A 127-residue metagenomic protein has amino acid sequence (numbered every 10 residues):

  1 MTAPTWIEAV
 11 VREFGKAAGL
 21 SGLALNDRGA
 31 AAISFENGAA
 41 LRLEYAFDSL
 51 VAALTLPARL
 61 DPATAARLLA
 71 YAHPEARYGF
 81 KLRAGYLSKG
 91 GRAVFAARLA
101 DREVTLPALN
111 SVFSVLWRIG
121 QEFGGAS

Functional and structural regions predicted by a protein language model:
M1-A40, R77-L87: Charge-rich, low-complexity N-terminal segments
P4-I7, D61-A65, L109: Generic alpha-helical secondary structure
F14, T64-A72, N110-L116: Short, Φ-rich (hydrophobic/aromatic) sequence segments
A30-A31, L50, G91-A93: Hydrophobic residues embedded in beta-strands of well-ordered beta-sheets
I33-E36, L41-L54: Short, well-structured hydrophobic secondary-structure segments
F35, L54-L56, A97-D101: Short beta-strand-to-loop capping motifs
V51-G90: Short, internal acidic amphipathic alpha-helical interface segments that mediate docking to partner proteins
K81-S114, R118-S127: Well-ordered alpha/beta subsegment
